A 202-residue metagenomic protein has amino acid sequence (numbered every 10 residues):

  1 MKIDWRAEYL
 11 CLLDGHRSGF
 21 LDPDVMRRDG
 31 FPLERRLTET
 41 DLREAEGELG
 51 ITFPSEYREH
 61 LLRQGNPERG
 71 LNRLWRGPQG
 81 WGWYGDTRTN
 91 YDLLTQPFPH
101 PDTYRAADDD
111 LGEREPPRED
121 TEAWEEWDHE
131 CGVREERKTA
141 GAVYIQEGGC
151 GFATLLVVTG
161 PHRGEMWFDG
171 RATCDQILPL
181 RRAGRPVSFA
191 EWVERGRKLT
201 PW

Functional and structural regions predicted by a protein language model:
M1-R137, G141-Y144: A surface-exposed partner-binding patch
G30-P32, Q64, C150, V157-G160: Aromatic-enriched hydrophobic runs in primary sequence
P67-L71, W75, P161-R163, A172-C174 (+1 more regions): Generic alpha-helical propensity signal that fires on short helical segments and nearby coil/disordered stretches
Y144, F152-A172: Low-complexity, glycine/alanine/valine/leucine- and proline-rich hydrophobic stretches
C174-W202: Long, compositionally biased interface segments
